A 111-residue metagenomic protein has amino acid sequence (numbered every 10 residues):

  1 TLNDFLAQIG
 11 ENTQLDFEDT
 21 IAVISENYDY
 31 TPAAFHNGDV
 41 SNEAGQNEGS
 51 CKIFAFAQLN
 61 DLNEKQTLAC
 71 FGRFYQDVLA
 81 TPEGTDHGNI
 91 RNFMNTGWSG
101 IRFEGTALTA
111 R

Functional and structural regions predicted by a protein language model:
T1-A7, A107-A110: Long, charge-rich, low-complexity intrinsically disordered regions
L6-Q14, N42-E43: Short, surface-exposed loop/turn motifs that are enriched in glycine and acidic residues and include a nearby proline
G10-P32, G105: Short, charge-rich, low-complexity alpha-helical interaction segments
V23, N27, C70-F74, F93-T96: Short acidic/histidine-centered micro-motifs embedded in hydrophobic/aromatic stretches that mark compact functional
F35-D39, A107-T109: Short coil/turn segments at secondary-structure boundaries
G38-G88: Amphipathic protein-protein interaction modules
T85-R111: Long, compositionally biased
